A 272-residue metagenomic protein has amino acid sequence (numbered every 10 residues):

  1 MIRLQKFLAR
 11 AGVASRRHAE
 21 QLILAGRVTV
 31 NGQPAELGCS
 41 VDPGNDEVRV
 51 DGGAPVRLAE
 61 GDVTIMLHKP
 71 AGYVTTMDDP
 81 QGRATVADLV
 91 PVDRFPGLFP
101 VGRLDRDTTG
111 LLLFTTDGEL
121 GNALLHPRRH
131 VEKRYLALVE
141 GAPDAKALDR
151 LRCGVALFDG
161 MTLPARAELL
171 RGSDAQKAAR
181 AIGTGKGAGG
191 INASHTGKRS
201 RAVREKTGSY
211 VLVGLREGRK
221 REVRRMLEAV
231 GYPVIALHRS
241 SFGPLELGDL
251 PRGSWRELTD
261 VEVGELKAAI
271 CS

Functional and structural regions predicted by a protein language model:
M1-S272: Basic, flexible Lys/Arg- and Gly-enriched helix-loop patches that mediate nucleic-acid binding at interfaces with rRNA
